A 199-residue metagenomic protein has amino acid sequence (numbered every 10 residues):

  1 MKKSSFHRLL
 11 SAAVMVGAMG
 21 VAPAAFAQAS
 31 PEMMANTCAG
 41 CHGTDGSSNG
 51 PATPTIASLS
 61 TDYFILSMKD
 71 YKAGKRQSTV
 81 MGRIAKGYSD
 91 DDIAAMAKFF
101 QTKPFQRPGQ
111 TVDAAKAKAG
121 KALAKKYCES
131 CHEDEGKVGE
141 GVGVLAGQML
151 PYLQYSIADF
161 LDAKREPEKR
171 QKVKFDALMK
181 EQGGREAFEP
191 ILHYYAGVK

Functional and structural regions predicted by a protein language model:
K2-A13: Bacterial N-terminal signal peptides that target proteins for export
V14-M15, A25: Cleavable N-terminal signal peptides
F26-D45, V112-D134, M149: Sequence/structural segment immediately N-terminal to covalent heme-attachment motifs in c-type and related
N36-K72: The feature marks the first
N49-T55, Y71-P104, P108-A114, G139-A146 (+1 more regions): Axial heme c-ligation environment in periplasmic c-type cytochrome domains
L59-S60, S67, G147-L150, S156: Extracellular/lumenal glycan-associated surfaces
Y63-L66, A95, A119, P190: Short, solvent-exposed alpha-helical surface patches in well-structured domains
